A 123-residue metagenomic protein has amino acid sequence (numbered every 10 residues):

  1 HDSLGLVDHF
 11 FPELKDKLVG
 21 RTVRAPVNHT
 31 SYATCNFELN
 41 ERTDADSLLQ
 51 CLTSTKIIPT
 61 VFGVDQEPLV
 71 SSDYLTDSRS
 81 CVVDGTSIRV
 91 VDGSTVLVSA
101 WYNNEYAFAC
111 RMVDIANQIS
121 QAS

Functional and structural regions predicted by a protein language model:
H1-V96: C-terminal substrate-binding/catalytic lobe of Rossmann-fold NAD(P)-dependent oxidoreductases
L75-S123: NAD(P)-dependent Rossmann-like dehydrogenase/reductase catalytic/cofactor-binding core
